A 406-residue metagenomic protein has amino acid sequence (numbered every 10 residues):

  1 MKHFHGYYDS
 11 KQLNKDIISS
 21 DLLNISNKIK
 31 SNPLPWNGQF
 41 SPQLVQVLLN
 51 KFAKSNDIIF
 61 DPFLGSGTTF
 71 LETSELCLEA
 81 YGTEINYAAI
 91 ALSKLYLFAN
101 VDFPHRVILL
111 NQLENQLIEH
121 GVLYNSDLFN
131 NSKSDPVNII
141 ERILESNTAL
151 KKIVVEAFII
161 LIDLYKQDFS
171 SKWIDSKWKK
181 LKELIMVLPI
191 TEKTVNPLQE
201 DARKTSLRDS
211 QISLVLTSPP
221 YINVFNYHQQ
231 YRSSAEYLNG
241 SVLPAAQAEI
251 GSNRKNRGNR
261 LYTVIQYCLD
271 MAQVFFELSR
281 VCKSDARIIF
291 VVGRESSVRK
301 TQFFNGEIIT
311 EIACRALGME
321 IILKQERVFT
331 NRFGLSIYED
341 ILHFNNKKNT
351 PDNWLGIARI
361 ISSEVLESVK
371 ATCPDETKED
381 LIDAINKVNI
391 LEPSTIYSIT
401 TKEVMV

Functional and structural regions predicted by a protein language model:
M1-K54, V406: S-adenosyl-L-methionine
V45, D57-L76, A80-N86, E200-A202 (+2 more regions): Conserved proline-anchored active-site loop of SAM-dependent methyltransferases that bridges a beta-strand
A88-R142, G240-R257: Conserved phosphoryl-transfer catalytic core
V101, G334-V406: Flexible, glycine-/basic-rich loop-and-beta segments that form/coincide with the SAM-dependent methyltransferase
L144-T217, I222-Q229: SAM-dependent nucleic-acid methyltransferase catalytic core
P220-E277, C282: SAM-dependent methyltransferase catalytic-core segment centered on the flexible catalytic loop and adjoining short
R254-L317: Conserved Class I SAM-dependent methyltransferase catalytic core
G318-T330: Conserved S-adenosyl-L-methionine
